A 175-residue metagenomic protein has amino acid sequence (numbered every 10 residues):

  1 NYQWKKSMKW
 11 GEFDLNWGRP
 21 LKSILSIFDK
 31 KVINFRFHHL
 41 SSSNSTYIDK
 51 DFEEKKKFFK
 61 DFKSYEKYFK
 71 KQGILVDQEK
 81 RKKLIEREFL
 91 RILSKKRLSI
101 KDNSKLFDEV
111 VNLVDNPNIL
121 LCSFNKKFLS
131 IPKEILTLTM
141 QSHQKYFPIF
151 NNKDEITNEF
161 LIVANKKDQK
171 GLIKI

Functional and structural regions predicted by a protein language model:
N1-K145, F150-D154, K166-K167: Long, basic N-terminal domains or extensions that often function in RNA/ssDNA interaction or organelle/cellular
I156-N158: Elongated, amphipathic alpha-helical interaction scaffolds
L161-Q169: Short beta-strand-to-loop transition segments that serve as allosteric relay/switch motifs in sensory/regulatory domains
I173-I175: Switch/coupling subdomain of P-loop NTPase systems
